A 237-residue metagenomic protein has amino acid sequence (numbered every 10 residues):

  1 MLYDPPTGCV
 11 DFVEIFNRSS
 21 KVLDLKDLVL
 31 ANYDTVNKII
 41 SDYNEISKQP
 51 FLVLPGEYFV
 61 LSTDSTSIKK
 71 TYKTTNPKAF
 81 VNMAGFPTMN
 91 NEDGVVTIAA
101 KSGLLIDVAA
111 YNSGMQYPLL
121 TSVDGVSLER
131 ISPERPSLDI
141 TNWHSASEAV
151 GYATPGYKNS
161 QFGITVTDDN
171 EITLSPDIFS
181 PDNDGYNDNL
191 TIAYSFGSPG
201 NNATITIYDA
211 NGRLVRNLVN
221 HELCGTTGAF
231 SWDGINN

Functional and structural regions predicted by a protein language model:
M1-D139, I164-S175: Activation on beta-sandwich/Ig-like modules and their edge loops
I39-I40, A84-P87, S122-V123, P133-R135 (+4 more regions): Glycine-rich loops and low-complexity Gly/Arg-rich segments that provide flexible linkers or classic glycine-based
M89, W143, F179: Short clusters of hydrophobic/aromatic residues that line enzyme substrate/ligand-binding pockets
P136-T165: Surface beta-loop-beta hairpin patches that serve as ligand-binding interfaces in beta-rich domains
I164-N237: Short loop/turn motifs at secondary-structure boundaries
